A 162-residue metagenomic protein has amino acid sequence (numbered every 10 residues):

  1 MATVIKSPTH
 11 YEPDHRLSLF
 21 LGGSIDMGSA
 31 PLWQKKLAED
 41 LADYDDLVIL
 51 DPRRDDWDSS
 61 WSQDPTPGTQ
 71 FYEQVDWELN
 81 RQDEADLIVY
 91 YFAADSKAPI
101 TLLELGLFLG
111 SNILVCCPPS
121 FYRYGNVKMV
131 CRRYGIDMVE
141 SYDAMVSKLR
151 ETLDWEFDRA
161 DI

Functional and structural regions predicted by a protein language model:
M1-I162: Conserved catalytic or regulatory cores that recognize and/or transform ribose-phosphate-containing ligands
